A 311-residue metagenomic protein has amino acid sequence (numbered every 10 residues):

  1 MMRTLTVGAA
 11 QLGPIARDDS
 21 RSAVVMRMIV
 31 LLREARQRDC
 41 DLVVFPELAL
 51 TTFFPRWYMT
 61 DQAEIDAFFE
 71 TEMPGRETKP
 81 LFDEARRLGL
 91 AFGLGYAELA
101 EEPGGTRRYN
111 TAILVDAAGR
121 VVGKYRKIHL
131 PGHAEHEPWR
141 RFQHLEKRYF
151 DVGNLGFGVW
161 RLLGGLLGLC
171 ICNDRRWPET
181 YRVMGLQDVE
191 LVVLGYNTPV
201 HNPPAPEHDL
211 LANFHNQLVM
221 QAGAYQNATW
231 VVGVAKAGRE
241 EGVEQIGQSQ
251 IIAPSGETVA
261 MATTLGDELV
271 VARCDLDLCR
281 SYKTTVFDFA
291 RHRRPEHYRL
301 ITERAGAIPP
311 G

Functional and structural regions predicted by a protein language model:
M2-P14: Short beta-strand segments enriched in small/hydrophobic residues
V7, L114-V122, Q250-A260: Short, glycine-anchored, charge-dense loop/turn motifs used at functional sites
Q11-G13, P46, R126, Y196 (+1 more regions): Residue-level recognition of beta-strand->loop/alpha-helix junctions
R21-M26, V30-R126, G132-H133, T198-A222 (+1 more regions): Cys-nucleophile CN-hydrolase/nitrilase-fold catalytic domain and related Cys-dependent amidase chemistry that acts on
M73-G93, L166, C172-L269: CN hydrolase (nitrilase-like) catalytic-core segments centered on the catalytic cysteine and neighboring Lys/Glu
A100-P204, H208-L218, T284-D288: Active-site catalytic loop in hydrolytic enzyme cores
D277-G311: A short C-terminal boundary segment appended to hydrolase-like catalytic domains
